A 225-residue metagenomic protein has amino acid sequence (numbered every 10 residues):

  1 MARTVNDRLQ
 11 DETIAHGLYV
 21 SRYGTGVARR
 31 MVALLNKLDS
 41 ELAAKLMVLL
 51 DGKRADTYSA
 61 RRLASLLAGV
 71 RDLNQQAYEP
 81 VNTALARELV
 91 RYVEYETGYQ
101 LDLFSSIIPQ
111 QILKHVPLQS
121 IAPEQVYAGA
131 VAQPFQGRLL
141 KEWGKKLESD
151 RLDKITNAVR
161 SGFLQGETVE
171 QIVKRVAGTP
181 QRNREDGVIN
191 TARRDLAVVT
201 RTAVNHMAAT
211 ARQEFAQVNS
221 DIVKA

Functional and structural regions predicted by a protein language model:
M1-D186: N-terminal leader/targeting and assembly helices and adjacent pre-domain segments
G187-A225: Acidic, glycine-rich two-metal-ion catalytic cores of nucleic acid-processing enzymes
